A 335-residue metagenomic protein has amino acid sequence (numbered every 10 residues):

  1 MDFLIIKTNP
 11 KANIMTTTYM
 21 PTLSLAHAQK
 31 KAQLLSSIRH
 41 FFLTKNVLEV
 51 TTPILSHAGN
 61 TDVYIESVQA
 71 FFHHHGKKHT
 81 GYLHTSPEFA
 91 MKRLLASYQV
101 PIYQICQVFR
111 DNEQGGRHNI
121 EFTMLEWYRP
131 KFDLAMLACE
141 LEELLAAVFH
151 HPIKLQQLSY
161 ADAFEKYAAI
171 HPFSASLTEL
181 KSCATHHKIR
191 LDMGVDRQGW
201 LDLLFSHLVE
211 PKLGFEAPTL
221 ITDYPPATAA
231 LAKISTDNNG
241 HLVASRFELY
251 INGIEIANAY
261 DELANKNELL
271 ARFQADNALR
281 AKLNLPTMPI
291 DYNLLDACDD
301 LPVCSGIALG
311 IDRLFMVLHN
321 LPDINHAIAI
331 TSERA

Functional and structural regions predicted by a protein language model:
I6-N9, N13-M136, T185, I189: Class II aminoacyl-tRNA synthetase-like tRNA-binding/catalytic domains
T61-Y64, E248-L285: Active-site-proximal helix-loop elements at catalytic-domain edges
E88-A90, V108-R110, R129-F132, P226-T228 (+6 more regions): Short, glycine-/Ser/Thr-/acidic-enriched flexible segments
A138-V148: Short amphipathic C-terminal alpha-helix that caps PH/PH-like domains
A147-Y250, A275-L301: Metal-assisted phosphate- and nucleotidyl-transfer catalytic regions
I221, A259, G310: Hydrophobic, well-ordered secondary-structure elements that form the walls of internal hydrophobic environments
N267-A335: Active-site pocket scaffolds in enzymes
